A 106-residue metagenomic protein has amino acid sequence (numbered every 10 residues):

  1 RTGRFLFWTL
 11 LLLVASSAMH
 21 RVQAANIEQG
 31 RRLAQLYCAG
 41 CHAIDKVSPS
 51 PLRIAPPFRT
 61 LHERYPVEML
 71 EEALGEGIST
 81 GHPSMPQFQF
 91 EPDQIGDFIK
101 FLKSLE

Functional and structural regions predicted by a protein language model:
R1-G3: N-terminal secretory signal peptides that target proteins for export/translocation
F7-S17: Bacterial N-terminal signal peptides
S16-L33: Electrostatic cytochrome c docking/interface patches
V22-Q23, V47-P57, L61: His/Cys-centered metal/cofactor-coordination and adjacent catalytic loops
G30, Q35-D45, F98: The canonical Cys-X-X-Cys-His
H42, K103-E106: Protein kinase-like catalytic domain
I44-V47, E72-A73: Short beta-strand/turn micro-motifs at beta-sheet edges
P57-K103: Extracytoplasmic electron-transfer domains, predominantly the class I c-type cytochrome c fold
